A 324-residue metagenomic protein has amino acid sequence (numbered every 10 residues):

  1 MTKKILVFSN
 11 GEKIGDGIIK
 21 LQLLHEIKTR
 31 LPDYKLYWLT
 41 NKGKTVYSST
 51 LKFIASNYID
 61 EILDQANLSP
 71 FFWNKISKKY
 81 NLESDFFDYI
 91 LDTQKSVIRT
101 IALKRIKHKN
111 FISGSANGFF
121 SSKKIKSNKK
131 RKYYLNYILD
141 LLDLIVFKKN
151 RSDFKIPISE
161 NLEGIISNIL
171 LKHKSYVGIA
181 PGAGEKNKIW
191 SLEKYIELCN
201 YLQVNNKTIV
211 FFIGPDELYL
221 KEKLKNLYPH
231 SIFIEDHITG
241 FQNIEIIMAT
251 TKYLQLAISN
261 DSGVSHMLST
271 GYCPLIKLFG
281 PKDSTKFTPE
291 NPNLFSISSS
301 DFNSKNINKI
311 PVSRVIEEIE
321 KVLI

Functional and structural regions predicted by a protein language model:
M1-I324: Catalytic machinery of carbohydrate-active enzymes, primarily nucleotide-sugar-dependent glycosyltransferases
